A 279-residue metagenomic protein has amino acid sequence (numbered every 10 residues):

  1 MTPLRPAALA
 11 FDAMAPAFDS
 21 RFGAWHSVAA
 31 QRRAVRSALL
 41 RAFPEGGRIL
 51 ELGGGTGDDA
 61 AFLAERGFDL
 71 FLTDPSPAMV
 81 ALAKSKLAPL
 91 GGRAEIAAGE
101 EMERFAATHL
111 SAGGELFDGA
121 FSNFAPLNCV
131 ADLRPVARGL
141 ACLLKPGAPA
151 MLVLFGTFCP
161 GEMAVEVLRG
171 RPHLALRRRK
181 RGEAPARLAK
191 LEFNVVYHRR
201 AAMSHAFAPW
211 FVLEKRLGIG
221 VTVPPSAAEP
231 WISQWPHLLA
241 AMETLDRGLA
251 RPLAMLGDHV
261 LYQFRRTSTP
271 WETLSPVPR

Functional and structural regions predicted by a protein language model:
M1-P44, D58, F62, L82: Conserved class I S-adenosyl-L-methionine
G54-R104: Class I SAM-dependent methyltransferase SAM/SAH-binding core
F105-G119: A short acidic, Gly/Pro-enriched loop at the edge of an enzyme's catalytic core that lines a small-molecule cofactor
D118-D132: A short SAM/SAH-binding and catalytic strip from SAM-dependent methyltransferases
R134-P149: A short glycine-rich, Lys/Arg-flanked "PGG" loop and its adjoining helix->strand segment in the class I
P149-K180: Conserved class I S-adenosyl-L-methionine
L191-F211, R216: Short alpha-helix
H205, K215-V277: A C-terminal cap/extension of S-adenosyl-L-methionine-dependent methyltransferases that defines the acceptor-substrate
